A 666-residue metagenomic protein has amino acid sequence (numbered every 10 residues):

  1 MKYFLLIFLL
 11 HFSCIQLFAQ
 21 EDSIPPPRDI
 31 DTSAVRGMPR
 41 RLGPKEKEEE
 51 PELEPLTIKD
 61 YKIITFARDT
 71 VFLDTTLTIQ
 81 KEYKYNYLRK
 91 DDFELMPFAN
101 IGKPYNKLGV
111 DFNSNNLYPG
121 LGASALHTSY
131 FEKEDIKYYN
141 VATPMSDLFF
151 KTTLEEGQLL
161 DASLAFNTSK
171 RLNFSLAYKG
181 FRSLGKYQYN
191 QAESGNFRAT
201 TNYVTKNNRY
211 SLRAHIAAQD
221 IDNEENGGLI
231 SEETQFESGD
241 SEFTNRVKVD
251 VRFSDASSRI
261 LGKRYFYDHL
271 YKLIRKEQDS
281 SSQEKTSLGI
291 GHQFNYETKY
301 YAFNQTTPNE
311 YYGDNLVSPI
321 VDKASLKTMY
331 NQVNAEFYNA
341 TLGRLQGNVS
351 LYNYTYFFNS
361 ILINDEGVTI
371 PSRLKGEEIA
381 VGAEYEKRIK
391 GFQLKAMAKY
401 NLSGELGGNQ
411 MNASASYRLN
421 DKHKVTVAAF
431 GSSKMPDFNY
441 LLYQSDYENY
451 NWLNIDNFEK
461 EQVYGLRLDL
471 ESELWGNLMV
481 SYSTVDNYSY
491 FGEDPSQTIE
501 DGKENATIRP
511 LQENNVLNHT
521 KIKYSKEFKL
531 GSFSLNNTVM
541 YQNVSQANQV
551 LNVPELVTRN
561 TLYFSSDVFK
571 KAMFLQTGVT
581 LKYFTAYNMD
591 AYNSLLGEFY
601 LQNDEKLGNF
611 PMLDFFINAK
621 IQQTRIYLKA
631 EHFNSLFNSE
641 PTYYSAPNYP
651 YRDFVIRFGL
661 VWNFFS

Functional and structural regions predicted by a protein language model:
Y3-S13: Sec-dependent N-terminal signal peptides
L6, V141-T143, R252, R259-T307 (+1 more regions): Exposed, low-structure sequence patches enriched in small/polar residues
S13-C14, N334: Short, flexible coil/linker elements and helix-boundary hinge sites characteristic of intrinsically disordered
I15-A19: Sec/Tat signal peptide C-region and signal peptidase I cleavage site
Q20-I260, I274-K285, S416-H423, Y649-Y651 (+1 more regions): Membrane-proximal, glycine/serine-rich, low-complexity loop/turn segments characteristic of large bacterial
